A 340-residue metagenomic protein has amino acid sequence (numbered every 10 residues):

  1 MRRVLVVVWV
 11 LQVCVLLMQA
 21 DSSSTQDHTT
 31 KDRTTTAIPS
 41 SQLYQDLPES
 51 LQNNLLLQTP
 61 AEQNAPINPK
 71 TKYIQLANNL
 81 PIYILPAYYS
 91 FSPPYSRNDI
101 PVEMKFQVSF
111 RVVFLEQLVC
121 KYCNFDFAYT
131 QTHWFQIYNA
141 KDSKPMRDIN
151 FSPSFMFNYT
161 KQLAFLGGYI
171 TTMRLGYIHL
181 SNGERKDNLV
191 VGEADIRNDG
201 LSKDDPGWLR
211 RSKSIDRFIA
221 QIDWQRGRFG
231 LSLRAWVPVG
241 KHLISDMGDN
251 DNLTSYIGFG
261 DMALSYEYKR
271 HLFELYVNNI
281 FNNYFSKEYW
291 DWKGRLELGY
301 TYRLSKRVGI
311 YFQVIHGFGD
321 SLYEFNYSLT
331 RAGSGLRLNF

Functional and structural regions predicted by a protein language model:
M1-V4, K161: Positively charged n-region of N-terminal signal peptides that target proteins for export
V7-L16: Bacterial N-terminal signal peptides
L17-T25: Boundary at the C-terminal end of the N-terminal hydrophobic targeting segment
H28, D32-N182, R197, P206: Transmembrane beta-barrel domains of Gram-negative outer membranes and organellar outer membranes
A65, K70, Y289-F340: Predominantly the C-terminal beta-signal and adjacent terminal strand-loop region of outer-membrane beta-barrel
K121-F281, F285-W292, H316, Y327: Outer-membrane pore/translocation modules
